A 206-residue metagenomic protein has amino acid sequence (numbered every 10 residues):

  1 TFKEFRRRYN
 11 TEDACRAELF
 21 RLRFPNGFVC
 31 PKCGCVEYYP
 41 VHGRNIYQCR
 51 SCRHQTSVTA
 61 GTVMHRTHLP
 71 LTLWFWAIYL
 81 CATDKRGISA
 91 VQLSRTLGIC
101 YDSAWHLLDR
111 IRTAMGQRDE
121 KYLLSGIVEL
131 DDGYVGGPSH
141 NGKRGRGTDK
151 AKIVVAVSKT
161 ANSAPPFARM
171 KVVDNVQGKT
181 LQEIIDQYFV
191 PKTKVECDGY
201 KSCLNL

Functional and structural regions predicted by a protein language model:
T1-L206: Residue-level recognition of single "structural anchor" positions that define or cap local secondary structure
